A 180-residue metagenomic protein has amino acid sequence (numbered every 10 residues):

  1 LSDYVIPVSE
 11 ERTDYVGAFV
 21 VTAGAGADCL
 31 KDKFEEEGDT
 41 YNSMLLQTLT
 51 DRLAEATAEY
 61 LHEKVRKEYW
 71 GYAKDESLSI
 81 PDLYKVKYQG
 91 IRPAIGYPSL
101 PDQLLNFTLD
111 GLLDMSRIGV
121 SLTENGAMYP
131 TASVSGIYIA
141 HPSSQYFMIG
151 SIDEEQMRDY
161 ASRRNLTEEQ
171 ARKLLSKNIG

Functional and structural regions predicted by a protein language model:
L1-S144, E155, L174: Small-residue-enriched alpha-helical segments and adjacent helix-cap loops that form tight helix-helix packing
A140-I179: Charged substrate- and nucleic-acid-binding regions of tRNA-handling and nucleotidyl-transfer enzymes, centered on
